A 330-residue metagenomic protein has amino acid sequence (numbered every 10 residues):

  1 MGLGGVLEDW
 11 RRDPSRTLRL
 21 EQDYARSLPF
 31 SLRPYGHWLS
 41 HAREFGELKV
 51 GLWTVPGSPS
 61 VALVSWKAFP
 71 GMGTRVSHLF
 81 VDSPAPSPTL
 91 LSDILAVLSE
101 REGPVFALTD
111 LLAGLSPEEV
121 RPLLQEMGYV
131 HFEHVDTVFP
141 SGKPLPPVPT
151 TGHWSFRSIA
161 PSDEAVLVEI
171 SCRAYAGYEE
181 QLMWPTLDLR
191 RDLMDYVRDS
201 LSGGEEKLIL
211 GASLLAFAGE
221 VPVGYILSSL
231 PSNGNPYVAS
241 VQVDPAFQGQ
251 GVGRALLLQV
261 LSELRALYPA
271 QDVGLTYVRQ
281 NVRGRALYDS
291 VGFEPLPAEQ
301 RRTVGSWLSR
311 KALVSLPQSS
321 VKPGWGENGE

Functional and structural regions predicted by a protein language model:
M1, P70, D82-W154, S158-A160 (+1 more regions): Acyl-donor-binding surface of acyltransferase catalytic domains
M1-L20, S155-L182: A short beta-loop-alpha structural element at the N-terminal edge of CoA-dependent acyl/N-acetyltransferase catalytic
A25-L52, L182, T186-S213, F217-A218: Active-site rim helix/loop that mediates acceptor-substrate recognition in acyltransferases
G36-L98, E102, A218, I226-P236: Conserved donor-binding loop and adjoining core beta-sheet/short helix segment in diverse acyl/aminoacyl transferases
A85-E100, V243, G249-E263, A286-S290: Conserved acetyl-CoA-binding loop-helix of GNAT-fold acetyltransferases
A107-E119, P245, G274-R285, R302-S306 (+1 more regions): Conserved beta-strand-loop-alpha-helix junction that forms the acyl-donor binding cleft
A113-E133, R254, R279-P297: Conserved active-site alpha-helix within GNAT-family acetyltransferase domains
